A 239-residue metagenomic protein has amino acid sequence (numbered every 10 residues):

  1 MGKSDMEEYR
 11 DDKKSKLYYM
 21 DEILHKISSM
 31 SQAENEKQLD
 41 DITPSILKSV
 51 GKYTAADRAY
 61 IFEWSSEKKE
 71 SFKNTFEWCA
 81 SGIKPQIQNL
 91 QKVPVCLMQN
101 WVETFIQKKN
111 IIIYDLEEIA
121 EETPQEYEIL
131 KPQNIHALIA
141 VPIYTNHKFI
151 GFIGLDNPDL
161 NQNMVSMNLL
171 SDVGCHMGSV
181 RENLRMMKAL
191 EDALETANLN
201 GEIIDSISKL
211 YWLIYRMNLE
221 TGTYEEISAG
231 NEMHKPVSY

Functional and structural regions predicted by a protein language model:
M1-I42, M187-D192: Signal-transmission linkers at sensory-effector interfaces
S29-A33, P44-Y53, T104, I129-P132 (+2 more regions): Amphipathic alpha-helical regulatory segments at dimerization interfaces that relay allosteric signals between sensory
A33-T75, S206-T223: Helix-loop-beta substructure at the N-terminus of cytosolic sensory domains that couple signal/ligand detection
F72-W78, G82, N89, L199-Y239: PAS-family sensory domain signal
G82-E121, Q125-K131: Regulatory sensory and allosteric helical modules in signal-transduction proteins and certain transcription factors
H136-Y144: A short, aliphatic-rich beta-strand micro-motif
T145, N161-E182: Amphipathic alpha-helical "output/dimerization" segments
G151-N161: Short beta-strand-to-loop transition segments that serve as allosteric relay/switch motifs in sensory/regulatory domains
